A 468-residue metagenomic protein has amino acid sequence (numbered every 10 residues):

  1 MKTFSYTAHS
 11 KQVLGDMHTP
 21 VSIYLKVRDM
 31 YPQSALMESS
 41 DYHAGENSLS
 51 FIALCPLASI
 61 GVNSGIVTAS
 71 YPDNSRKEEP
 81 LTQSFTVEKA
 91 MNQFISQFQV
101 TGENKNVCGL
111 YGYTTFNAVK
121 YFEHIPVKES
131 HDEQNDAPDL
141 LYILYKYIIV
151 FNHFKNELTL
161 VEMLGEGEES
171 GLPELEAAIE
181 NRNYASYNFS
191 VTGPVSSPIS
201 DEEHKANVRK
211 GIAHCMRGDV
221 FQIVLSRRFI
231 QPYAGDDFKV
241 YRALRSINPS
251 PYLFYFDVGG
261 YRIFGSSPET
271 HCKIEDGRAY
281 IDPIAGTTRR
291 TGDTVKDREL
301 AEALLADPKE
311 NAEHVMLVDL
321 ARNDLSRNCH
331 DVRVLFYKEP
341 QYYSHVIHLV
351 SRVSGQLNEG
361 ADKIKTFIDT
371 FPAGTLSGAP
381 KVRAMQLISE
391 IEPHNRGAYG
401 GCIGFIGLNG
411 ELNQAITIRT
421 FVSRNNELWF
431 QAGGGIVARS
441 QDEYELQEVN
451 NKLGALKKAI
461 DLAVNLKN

Functional and structural regions predicted by a protein language model:
M1-N468: Extended alpha-helical targeting/anchoring segments, especially N-terminal organellar/secretory targeting helices
